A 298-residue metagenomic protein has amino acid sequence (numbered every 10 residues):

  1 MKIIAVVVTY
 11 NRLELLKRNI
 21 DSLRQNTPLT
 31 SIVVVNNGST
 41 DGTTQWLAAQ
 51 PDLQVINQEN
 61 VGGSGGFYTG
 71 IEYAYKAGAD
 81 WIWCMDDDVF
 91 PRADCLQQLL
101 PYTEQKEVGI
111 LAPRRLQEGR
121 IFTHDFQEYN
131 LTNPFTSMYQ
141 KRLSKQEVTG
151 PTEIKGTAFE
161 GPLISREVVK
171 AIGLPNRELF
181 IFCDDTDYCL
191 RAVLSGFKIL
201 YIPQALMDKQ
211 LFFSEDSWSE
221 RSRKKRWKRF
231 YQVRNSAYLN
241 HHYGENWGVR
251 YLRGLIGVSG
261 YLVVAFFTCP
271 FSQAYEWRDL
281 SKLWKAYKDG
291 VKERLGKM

Functional and structural regions predicted by a protein language model:
D21-T30: Short, acidic, metal-binding catalytic loop of nucleotide-sugar glycosyltransferases
S22, N36-Q45, V89: A conserved acidic beta->alpha catalytic loop
Q58-A77: Glycine-rich, basic loop-to-helix element that forms the pyrophosphate-binding segment of sugar-nucleotide handling
A79-D88: Short beta-strand-to-loop acidic/aromatic patch adjacent to the donor-nucleotide binding site
D94-F126: Conserved donor NDP-sugar-binding/catalytic core segment of glycosyltransferases
S144-I164, R223: A recurrent flexible, glycine/aromatic-enriched loop bordering the glycosyltransferase active site that acts as
P162, V168-G173, E178-A205: A short, conserved alpha-helix in the catalytic core of glycosyltransferases
G244-M298: Non-catalytic, C-terminal membrane-associated alpha-helical segments of glycosyltransferases
